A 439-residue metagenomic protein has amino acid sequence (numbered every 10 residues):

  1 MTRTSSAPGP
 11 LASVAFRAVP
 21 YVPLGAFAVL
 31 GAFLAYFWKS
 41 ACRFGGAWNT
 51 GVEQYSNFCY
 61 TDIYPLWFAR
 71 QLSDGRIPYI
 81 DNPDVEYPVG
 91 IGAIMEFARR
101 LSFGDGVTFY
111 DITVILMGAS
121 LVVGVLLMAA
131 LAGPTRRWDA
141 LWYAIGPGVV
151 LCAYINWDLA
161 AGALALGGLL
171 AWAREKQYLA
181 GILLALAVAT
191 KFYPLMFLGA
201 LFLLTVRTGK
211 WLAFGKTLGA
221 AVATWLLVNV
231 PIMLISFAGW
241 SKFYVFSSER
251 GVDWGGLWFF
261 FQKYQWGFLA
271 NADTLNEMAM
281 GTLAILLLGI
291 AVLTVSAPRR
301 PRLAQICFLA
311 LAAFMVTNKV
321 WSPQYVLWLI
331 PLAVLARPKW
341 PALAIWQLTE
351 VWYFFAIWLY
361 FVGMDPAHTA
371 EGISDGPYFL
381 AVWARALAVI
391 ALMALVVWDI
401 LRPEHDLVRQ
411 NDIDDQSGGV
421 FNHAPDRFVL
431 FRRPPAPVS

Functional and structural regions predicted by a protein language model:
M1-K242, A279-S439: Multi-pass membrane glycosyltransferase architecture that uses lipid-linked
L234-A279: Periplasmic/ER-lumenal interhelical loops and adjacent helix-loop junctions in multi-pass membrane proteins
